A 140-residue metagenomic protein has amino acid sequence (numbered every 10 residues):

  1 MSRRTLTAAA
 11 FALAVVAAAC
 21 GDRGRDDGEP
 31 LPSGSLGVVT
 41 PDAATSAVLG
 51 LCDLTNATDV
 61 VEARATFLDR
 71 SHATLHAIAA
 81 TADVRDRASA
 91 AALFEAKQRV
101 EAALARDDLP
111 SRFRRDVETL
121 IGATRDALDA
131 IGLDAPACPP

Functional and structural regions predicted by a protein language model:
M1-A9: Bacterial N-terminal signal peptides that target proteins for export
F11-L13: Core hydrophobic alpha-helical transmembrane segments of single-pass membrane proteins
V16-A19: C-terminal motif of bacterial Sec signal peptides marking the signal peptidase cleavage site
G21-P140: Mature extracytoplasmic or organellar-lumen-exposed domains after removal of signal/transit peptides
